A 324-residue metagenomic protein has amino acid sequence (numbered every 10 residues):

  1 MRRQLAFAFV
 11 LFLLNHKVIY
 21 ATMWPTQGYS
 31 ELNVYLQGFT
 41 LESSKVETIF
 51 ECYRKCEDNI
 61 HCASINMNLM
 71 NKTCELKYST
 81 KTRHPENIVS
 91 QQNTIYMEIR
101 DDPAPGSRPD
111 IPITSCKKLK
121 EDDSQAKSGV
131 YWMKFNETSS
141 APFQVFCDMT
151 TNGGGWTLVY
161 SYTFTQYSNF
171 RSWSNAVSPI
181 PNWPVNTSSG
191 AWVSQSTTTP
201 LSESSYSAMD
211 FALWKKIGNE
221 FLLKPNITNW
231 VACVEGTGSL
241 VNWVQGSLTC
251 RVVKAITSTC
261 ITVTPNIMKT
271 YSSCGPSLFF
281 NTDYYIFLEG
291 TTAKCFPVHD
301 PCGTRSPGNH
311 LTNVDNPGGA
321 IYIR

Functional and structural regions predicted by a protein language model:
R2-L5, F9, Y78, M97-R324: Mature extracellular or lumenal effector domains of secreted proteins and single-pass membrane receptors/adhesion
R2-S64, M70: Conserved small-residue hotspots that stabilize compact domain segments
E47, E57-C62, L69-N71, A126-S128 (+2 more regions): Eukaryote-biased feature marking scaffold/signaling PDZ-domain proteins and nuclear chromatin regulators
N59-A63, R83, Q166: Generic recognition of well-structured, leucine-rich alpha-helical segments and adjacent helix-turn regions within
S64-N66, I95-M97: Residue-level hotspots within well-ordered secondary structure
I65-R83: Disulfide-stabilized extracellular beta-strand modules
T80-Q92: Eukaryotic mixed-charge, acidic/polar low-complexity intrinsically disordered regions
